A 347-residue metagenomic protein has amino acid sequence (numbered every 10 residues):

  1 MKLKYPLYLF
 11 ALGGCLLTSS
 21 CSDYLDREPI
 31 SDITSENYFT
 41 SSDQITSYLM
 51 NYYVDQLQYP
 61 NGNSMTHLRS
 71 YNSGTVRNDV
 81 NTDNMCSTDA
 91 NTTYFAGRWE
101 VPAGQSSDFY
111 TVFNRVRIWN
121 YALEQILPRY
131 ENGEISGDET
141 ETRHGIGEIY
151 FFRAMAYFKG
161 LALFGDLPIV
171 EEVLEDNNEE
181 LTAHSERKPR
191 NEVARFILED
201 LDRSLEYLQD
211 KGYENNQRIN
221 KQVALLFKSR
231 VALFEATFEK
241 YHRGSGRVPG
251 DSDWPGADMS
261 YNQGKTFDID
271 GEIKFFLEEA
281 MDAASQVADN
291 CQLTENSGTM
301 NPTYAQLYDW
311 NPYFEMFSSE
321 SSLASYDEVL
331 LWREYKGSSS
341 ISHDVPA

Functional and structural regions predicted by a protein language model:
M1-Y8: Bacterial N-terminal signal peptides that target proteins for export
A11-L12: Hydrophobic helical h-region of N-terminal Sec-dependent signal peptides in bacterial secretory/periplasmic proteins
L17-S20: C-terminal motif of bacterial Sec signal peptides marking the signal peptidase cleavage site
S22-A90, L167, E171, K221-Q222 (+1 more regions): An aromatic- and glycine-enriched ligand-binding surface/loop that stacks and positions planar moieties
S31-T34, S136-D138, V173-E179: Short linear capping/connector segments at secondary-structure termini
T46-P60, S64, D83-F164, E180-N216: Conserved, well-structured interaction surfaces
Y150, V170, N215-V223: Aromatic-lined, polymer-binding surfaces characteristic of secreted/periplasmic polysaccharide-degrading enzymes
